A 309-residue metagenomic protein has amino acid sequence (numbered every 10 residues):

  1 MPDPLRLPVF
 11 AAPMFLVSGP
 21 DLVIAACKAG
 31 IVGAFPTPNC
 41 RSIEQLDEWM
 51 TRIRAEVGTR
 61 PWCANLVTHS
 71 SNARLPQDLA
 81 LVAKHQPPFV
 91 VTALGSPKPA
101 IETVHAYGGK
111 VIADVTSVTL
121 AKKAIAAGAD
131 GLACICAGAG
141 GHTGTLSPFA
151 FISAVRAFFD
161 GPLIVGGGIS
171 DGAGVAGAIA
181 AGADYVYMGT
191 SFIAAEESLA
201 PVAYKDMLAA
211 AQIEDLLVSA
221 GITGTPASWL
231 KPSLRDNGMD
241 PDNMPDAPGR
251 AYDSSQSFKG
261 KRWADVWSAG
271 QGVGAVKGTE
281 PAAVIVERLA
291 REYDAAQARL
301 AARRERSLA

Functional and structural regions predicted by a protein language model:
M1-P162: Active-site entrance/lid segments in N-terminal catalytic domains of soluble metabolic enzymes
V17, I169-S170: Residue-level detector of alpha-helix initiation sites
P148-I164, S170-A309: Conserved active-site-proximal phosphate/metal-binding subdomains
